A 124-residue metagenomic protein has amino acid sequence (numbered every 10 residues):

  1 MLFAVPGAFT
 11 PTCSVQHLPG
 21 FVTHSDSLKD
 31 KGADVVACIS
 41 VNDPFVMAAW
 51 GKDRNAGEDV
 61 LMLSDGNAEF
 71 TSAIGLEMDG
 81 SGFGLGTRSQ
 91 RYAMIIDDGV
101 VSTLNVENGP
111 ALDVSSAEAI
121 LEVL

Functional and structural regions predicted by a protein language model:
M1-L124: Chalcogenol-based redox active-site neighborhoods
